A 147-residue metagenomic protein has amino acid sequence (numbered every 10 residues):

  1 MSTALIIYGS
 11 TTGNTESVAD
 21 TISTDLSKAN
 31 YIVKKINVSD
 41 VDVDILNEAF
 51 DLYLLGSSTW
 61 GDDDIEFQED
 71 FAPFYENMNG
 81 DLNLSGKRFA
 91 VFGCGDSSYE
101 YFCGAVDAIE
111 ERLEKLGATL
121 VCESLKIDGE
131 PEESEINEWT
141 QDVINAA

Functional and structural regions predicted by a protein language model:
S2-T3, G13-S17, D25-K35, E48-A147: FMN-binding flavodoxin-like domain, especially the glycine-rich phosphate-binding loop
Y8-T12: Aromatic-flanked redox-active Cys/Sec active sites in thiol-based oxidoreductases, especially the WC-centered
D40-I45: Short acidic active-site motifs
